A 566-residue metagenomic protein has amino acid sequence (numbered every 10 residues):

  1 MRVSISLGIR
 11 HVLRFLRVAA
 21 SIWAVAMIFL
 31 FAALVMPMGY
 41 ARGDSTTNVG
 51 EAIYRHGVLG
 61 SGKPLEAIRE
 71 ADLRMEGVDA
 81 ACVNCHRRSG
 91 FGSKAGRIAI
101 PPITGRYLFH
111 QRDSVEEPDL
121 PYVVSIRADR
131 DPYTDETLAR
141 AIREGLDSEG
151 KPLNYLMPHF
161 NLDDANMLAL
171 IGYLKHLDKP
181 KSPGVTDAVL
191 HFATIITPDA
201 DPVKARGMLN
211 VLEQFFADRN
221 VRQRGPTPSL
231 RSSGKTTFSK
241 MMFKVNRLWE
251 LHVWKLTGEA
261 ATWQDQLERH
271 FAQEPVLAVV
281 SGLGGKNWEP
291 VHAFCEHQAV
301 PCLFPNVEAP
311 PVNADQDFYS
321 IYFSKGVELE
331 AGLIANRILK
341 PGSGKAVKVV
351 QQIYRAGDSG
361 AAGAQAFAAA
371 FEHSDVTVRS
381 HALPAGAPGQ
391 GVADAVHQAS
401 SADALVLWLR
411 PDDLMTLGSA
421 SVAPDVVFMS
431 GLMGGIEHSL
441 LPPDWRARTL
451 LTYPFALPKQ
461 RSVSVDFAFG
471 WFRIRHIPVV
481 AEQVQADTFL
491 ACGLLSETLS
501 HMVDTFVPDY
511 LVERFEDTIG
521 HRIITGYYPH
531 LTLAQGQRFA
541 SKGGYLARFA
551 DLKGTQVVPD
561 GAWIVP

Functional and structural regions predicted by a protein language model:
M1-A20: N-terminal secretory signal peptides that target proteins for export/translocation
A19-V35: Bacterial N-terminal signal peptides
G39-E76, R127: Electrostatic cytochrome c docking/interface patches
V49, P132-S148, P158-P183: C-terminal capping alpha-helices of c-type cytochrome domains
R55-V58, N84-G92, L108, R143-D147 (+1 more regions): Detector for the c-type heme attachment site
G60-A80, P152-N154, G225-F243: Short helix/loop segment immediately N-terminal to the Walker
E66-D135, L156-L162: Gly/Gly-Pro-rich "capping" loops immediately C-terminal to redox-active cysteine motifs in periplasmic/lumenal
K175-P566: Extracytosolic ligand-binding ectodomains
